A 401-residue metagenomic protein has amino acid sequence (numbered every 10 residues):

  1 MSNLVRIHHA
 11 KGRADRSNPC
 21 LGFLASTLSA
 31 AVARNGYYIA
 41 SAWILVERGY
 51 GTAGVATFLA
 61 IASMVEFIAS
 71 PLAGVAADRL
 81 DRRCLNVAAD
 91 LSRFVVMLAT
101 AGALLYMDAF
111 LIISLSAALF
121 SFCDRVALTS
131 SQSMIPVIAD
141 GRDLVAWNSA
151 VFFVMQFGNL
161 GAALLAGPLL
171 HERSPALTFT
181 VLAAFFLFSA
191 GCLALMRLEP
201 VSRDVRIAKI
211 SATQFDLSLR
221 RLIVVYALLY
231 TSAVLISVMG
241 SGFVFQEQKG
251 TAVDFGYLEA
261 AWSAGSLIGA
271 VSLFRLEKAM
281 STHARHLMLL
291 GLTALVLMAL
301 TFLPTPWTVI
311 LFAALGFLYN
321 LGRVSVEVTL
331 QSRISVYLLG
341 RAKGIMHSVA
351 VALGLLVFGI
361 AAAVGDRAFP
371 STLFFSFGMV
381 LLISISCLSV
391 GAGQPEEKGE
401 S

Functional and structural regions predicted by a protein language model:
M1-D15, V390-S401: Intrinsic disorder in cytosolic terminal tails and internal cytosolic loops of multi-pass membrane transporters
H8-V65, D216-W262: Helix-loop boundary and gating motifs at the non-cytosolic
C20, L24-A25, A56, F110-A118 (+2 more regions): The feature captures the transmembrane alpha-helix scaffold of multi-pass secondary transporters
G22-Y38, A62-V75, D81-R82, N86-V96 (+6 more regions): Substrate-agnostic recognition of the 12-TM MFS/MFS-like secondary transporter fold
A42-E47, A101-L105, G161-V181, Q246-E247 (+1 more regions): Transmembrane alpha-helix termini and helix-breaking/packing motifs in multi-pass membrane transporters
E47-R48, D78-R79, L105-Y106, V137 (+5 more regions): Membrane-helix boundary and inter-helical linker elements of multi-pass secondary transporters
I68-L72, R83-L85, A99, L222 (+3 more regions): C-terminal transmembrane bundle of multi-pass solute transporters/carriers
V137, F179, F185-R206, S389-E400: Helix-loop junctions on the cytosolic side of multi-pass membrane transporters, especially the intracellular loop
